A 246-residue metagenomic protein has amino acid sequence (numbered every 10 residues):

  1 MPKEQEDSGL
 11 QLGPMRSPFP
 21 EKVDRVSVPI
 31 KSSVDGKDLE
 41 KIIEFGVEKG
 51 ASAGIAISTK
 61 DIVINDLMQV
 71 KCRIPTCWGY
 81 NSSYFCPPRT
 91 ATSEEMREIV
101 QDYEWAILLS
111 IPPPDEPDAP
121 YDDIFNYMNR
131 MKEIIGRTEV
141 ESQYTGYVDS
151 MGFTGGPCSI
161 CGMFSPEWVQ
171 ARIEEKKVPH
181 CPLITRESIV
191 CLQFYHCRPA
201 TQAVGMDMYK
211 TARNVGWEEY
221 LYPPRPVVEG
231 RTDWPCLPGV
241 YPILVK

Functional and structural regions predicted by a protein language model:
P2-K246: Auxiliary alpha/beta "docking" domains used to position bulky ligands
